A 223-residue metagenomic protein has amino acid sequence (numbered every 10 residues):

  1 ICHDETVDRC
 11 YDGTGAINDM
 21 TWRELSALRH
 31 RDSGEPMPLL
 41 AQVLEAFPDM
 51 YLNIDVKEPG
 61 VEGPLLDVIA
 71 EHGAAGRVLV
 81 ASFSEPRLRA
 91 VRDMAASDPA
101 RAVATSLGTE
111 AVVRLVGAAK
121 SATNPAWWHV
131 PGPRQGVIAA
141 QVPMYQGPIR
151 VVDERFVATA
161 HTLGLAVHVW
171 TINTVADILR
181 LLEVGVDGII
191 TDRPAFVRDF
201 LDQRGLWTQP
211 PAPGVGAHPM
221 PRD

Functional and structural regions predicted by a protein language model:
C2-A102, G108, P131-L163, H218-P221: Metal-dependent phosphodiesterase/phospholipase catalytic core, i.e., the His/Asp/Glu-rich active-site region
A27, D32-M37, L115-D223: C-terminal active-site rim and adjoining tail of enzyme catalytic domains
G76-A81, D98-V113, G188-D192, W207-P213: Short hydrophobic/aromatic-enriched beta-strand-loop microsegments
S84, A111, T174: A generic "binding-loop/recognition-motif" signal
L88-A90, R114-G117: Short acidic/glycine-rich loop or secondary-structure boundary segments that cap or lie
